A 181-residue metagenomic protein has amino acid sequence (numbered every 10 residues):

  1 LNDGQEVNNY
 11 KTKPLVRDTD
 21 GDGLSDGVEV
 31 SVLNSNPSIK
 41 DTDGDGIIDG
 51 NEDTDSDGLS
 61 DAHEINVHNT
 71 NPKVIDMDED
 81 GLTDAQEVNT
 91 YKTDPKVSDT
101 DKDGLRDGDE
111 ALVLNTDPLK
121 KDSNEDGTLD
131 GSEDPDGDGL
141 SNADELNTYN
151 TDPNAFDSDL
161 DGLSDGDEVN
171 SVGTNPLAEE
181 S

Functional and structural regions predicted by a protein language model:
L1-S181: Extracellular calcium-associated, cysteine-rich motifs in secreted modular proteins
